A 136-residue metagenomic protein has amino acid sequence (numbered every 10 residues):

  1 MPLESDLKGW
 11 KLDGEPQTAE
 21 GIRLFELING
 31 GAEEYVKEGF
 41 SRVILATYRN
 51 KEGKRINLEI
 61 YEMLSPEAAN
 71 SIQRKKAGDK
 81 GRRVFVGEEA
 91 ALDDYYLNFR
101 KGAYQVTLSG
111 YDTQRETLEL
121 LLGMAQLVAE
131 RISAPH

Functional and structural regions predicted by a protein language model:
M1-K54, R82-R83, Q105, T113-H136: N-terminal "mature-domain start" segment
G39-A77: Mid-chain, structured segments of secreted extracytoplasmic proteins
E59, N98, Q105-S109: Structural recognition of the beta-strand scaffold that forms the well-ordered cores of secreted hydrolase catalytic
M63-K101: Short, internal acidic amphipathic alpha-helical interface segments that mediate docking to partner proteins
M63-L64, D112-Q114: A short, sequence-level motif marking secondary-structure junctions
I72, S109-G110: A structural feature that tracks compact, well-ordered secondary-structure segments with a strong bias toward
